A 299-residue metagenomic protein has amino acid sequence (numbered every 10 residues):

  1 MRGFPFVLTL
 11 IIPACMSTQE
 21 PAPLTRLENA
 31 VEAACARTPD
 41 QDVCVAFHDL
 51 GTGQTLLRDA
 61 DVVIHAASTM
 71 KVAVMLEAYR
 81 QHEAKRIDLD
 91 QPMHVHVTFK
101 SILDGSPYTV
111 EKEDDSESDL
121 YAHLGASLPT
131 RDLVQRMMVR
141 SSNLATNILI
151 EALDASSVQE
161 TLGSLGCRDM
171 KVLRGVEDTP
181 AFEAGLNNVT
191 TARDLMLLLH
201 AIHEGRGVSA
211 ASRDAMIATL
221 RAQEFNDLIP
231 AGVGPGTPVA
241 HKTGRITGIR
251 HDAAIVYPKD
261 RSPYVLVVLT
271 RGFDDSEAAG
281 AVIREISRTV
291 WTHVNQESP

Functional and structural regions predicted by a protein language model:
M1-T9: Sec-dependent signal peptide recognition, specifically the positively charged N-region followed immediately by
P13-A14: C-terminal motif of bacterial Sec signal peptides marking the signal peptidase cleavage site
Q19-V62: Beta-lactamase-like hydrolase cores
E20-A34, A152-D154, L197-D227, G236-P238 (+1 more regions): Structured C-terminal helix/loop/strand segments within mature extracytoplasmic catalytic/sensor domains
D40-V43, G51, D59-D61, H65-T69 (+8 more regions): Extracytoplasmic
D42, A126-T130, V134, R140-E204: Mid-domain, small-residue-enriched loop/turn segments at the edges of structured enzyme/sensor domains
G53, H65-T98, I102-D104, M137 (+1 more regions): Active-site SXXK
K100-N147: Conserved catalytic neighborhood of penicillin-recognizing serine enzymes
